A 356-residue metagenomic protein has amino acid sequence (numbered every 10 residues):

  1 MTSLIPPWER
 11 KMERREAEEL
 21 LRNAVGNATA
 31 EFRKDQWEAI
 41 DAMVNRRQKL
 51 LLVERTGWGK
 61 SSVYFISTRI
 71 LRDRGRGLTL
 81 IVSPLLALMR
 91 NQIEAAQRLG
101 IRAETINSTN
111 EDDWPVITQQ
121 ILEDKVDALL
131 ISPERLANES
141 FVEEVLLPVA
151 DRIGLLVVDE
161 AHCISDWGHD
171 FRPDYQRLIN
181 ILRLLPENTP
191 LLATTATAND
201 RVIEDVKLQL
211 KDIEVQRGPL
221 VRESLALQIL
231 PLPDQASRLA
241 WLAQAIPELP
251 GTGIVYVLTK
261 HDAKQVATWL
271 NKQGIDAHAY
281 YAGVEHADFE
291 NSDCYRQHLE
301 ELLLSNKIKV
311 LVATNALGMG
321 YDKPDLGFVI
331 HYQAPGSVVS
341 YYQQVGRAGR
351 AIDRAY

Functional and structural regions predicted by a protein language model:
T2-E9: Interdomain "pre-motor" coupling segment immediately N-terminal to P-loop NTPase/helicase cores
E9-K11, L20-N23, K34, E38-S61 (+3 more regions): Helicase motor core with emphasis on the C-terminal RecA-like subdomain
R14: Nucleotide 5′-phosphate-binding alpha/beta core
T29-R33: Short acidic-aromatic active-site loops that bind/stabilize oxyanions
L80-I81: Hydrophobic alpha-helical transmembrane segments of integral membrane proteins, especially lipid-exposed positions
A87: Conserved Rossmann-like nucleotide-cofactor binding loop
